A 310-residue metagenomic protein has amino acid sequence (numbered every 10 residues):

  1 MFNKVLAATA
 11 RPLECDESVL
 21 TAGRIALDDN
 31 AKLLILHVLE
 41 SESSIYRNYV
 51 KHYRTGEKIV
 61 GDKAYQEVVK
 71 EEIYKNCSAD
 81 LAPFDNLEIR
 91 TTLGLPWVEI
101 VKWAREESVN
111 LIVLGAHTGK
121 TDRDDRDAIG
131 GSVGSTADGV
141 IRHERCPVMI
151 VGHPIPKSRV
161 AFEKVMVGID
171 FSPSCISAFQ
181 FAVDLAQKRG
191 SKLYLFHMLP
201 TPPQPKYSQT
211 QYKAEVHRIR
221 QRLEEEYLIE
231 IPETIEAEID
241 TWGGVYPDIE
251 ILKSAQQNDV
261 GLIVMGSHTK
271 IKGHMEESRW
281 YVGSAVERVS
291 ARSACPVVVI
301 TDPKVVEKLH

Functional and structural regions predicted by a protein language model:
M1, K75-I112, H117-G119, I229-G273 (+1 more regions): Structural beta-alpha unit
M1-K58, N86, E163-K213, I229-P232 (+2 more regions): Small/aliphatic-rich secondary-structure junction motif
C15, T121-R123, R159, C175 (+3 more regions): Glycine/Thr-rich phosphate-binding loops of Rossmann-like dinucleotide-binding domains
L34-L36, E88-T92, M149, Y194-F196 (+2 more regions): General small-molecule cofactor/ligand-binding pocket signal
T55-E71, Y212-Q221: A short acidic, glycine-rich active-site loop that binds or catalyzes chemistry on phosphate/adenosine moieties
L111-G139, M265-A291, V306-E307: Glycine-rich, Arg-bearing micro-motifs that act as flexible, cationic patches
V113-A116, P147-P154, G266, V297-T301: Short beta-strand elements of ligand-binding domains
V148, E287-V306: Short, flexible loop segments at boundaries between secondary-structure elements
